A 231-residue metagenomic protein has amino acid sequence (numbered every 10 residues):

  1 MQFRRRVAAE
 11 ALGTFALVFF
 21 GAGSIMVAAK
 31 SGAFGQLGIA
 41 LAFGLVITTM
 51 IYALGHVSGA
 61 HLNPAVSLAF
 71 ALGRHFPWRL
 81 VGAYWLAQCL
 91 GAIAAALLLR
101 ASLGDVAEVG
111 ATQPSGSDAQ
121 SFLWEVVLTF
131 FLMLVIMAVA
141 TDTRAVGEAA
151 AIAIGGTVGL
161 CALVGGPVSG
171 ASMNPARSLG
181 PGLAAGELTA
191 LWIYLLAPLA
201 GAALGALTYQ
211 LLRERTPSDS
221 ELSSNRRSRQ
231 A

Functional and structural regions predicted by a protein language model:
M1-A231: Membrane-interface helix-loop junctions and terminal tails of multi-pass membrane proteins
